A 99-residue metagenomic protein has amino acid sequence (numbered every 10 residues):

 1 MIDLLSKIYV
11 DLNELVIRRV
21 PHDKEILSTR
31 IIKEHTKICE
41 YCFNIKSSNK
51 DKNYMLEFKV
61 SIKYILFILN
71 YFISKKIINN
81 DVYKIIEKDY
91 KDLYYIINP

Functional and structural regions predicted by a protein language model:
M1-P99: Amphipathic alpha-helical assembly/interaction segments
